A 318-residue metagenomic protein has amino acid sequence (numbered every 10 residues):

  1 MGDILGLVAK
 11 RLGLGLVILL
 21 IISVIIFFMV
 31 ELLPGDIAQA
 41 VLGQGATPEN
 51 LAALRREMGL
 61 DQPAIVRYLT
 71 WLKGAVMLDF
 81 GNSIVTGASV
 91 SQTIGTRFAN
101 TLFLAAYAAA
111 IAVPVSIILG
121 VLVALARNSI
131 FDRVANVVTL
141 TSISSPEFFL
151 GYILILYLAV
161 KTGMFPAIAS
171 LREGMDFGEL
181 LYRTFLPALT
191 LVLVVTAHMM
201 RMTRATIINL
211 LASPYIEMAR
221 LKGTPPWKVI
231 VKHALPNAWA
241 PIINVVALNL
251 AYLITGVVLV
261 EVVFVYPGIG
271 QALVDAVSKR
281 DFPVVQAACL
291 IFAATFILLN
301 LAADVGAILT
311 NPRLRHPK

Functional and structural regions predicted by a protein language model:
M1-I4, D61-I117: An internal, D/E-rich "acidic patch" concept
M1-M29: Charged, compositionally biased N-terminal leader segments and the immediate start of the first structured element
G2-L7, L16, F98-F131, E147 (+1 more regions): Alpha-helical transmembrane segments of integral membrane proteins, especially multi-pass inner/plasma-membrane
I4, L12, N50, L54 (+9 more regions): Hydrophobic alpha-helical segments of integral membrane proteins, encompassing both true transmembrane helices
G15, S23, G45, L140 (+4 more regions): Residue-level recognition of pore/gate-forming positions within transmembrane alpha-helices of multi-pass
I18-L69, T162-R183: Hydrophobic alpha-helical transmembrane segments of membrane transport/permease proteins and related membrane-embedded
I22, I26-V30, G151, I155-A159 (+4 more regions): Juxtamembrane/transmembrane-helix interface segments of polytopic membrane transporters
I25-L32, Q62, T70-K73, V137-A167 (+1 more regions): Membrane-water interface segments at the C-terminal ends of transmembrane alpha-helices in multi-pass inner-membrane
